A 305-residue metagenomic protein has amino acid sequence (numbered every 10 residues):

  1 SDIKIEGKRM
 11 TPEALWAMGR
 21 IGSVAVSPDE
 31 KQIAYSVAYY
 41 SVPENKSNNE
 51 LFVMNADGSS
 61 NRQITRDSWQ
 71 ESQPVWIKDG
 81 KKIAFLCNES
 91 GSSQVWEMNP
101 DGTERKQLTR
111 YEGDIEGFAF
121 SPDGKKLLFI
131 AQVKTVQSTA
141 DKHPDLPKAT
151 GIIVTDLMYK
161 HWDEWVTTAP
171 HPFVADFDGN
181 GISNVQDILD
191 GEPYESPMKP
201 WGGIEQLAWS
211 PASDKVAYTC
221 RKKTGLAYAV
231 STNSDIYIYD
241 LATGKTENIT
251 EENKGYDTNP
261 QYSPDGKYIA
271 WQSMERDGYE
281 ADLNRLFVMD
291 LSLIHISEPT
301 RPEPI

Functional and structural regions predicted by a protein language model:
L15-M18, T65-S68, T109-E112, L189-D190 (+3 more regions): Surface loop/turn motifs at the tips and blade-to-blade linkers of beta-strand repeat domains
P28-D29, K78-D79, P122-D123, P211-A212 (+1 more regions): Residue-level detector of Asp-centered blade-edge/turn motifs that repeat once per structural unit in beta-propeller
I33, G80-A84, L127-L128, V216 (+1 more regions): Hydrophobic beta-strand positions that form the internal "hydrophobic ladder" of WD40/Gbeta-like beta-propeller blades
Y39-P43, E89-S92, K134-Q137, K223-L226 (+1 more regions): Short glycine/acidic-enriched loop and turn motifs that connect beta-strands
N49, Q132-G191, T219-K222, L226-D235 (+1 more regions): Predominantly five- to eight-bladed beta-propeller fold
N55-S59, N99-T103, F177-N180, D240-G244 (+1 more regions): Short loop/turn segments that connect beta-strands within beta-propeller blades
I294-I305: Single conserved hydrophobic/aromatic residue that forms the stacking wall/gate of nucleotide- or nucleobase-binding
